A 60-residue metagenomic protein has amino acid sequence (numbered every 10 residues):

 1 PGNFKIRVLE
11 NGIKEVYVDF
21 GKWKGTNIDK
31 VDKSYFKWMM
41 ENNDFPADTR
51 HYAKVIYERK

Functional and structural regions predicted by a protein language model:
P1-K60: DEDD superfamily 3′-5′ metal-dependent exonuclease/proofreading module
